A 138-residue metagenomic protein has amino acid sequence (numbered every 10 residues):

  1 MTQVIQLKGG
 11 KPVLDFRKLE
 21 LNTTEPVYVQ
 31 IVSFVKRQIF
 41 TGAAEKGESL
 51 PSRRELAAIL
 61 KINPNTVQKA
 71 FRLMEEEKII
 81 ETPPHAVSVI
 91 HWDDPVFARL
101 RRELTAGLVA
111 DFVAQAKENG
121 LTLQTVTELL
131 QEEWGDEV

Functional and structural regions predicted by a protein language model:
M1-S49, E103, G107, V113-V138: Extreme N-terminal segment that seeds HTH/winged-HTH DNA-binding domains in transcriptional regulators
S49-L60, M74: A short alpha-helical element within helix-turn-helix/winged-helix DNA-binding domains across DNA-binding proteins
L50, T82-P95: Short, Lys/Arg-rich nucleic-acid/phosphate-binding segment
E55, I90-H91, E132-E133: Short secondary-structure capping/turn micro-motifs that flank functional sites
I59, E76-I79, N119, D136: Residue cluster at the C-terminal edge of the helix-turn-helix DNA-binding motif
P95-R102: Terminal helix-turn-helix DNA-binding modules in bacterial transcription factors
